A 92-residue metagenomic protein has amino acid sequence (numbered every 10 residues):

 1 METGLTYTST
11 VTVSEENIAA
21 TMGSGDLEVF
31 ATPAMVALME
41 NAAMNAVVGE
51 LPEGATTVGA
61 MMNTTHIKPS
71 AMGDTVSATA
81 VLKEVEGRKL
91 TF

Functional and structural regions predicted by a protein language model:
M1-A31: Catalytic strand-loop segment that frames the active site of acyl-thioester-processing enzymes
T8, G59-M61, T91: Hydrophobic residues on conserved beta-strands that form the core of alpha/beta folds
T10-T12, N63-T65, T79-V81: Residue-level recognition of well-ordered beta-strand positions that form the cores of beta-sheet-rich folds across
S14-E16, M44, K83-G87: Short coil/turn motifs at secondary-structure junctions
F30-A34, M61: Residues at secondary-structure transition points
A37-N41, N45: Short, residue-level hotspots on alpha-helical faces of the histone-fold and other alpha-helical interaction modules
M44-S77: Hydrophobic beta-strand-centered segment that forms part of the acyl-chain substrate-binding groove
A71-M72, T79-F92: HotDog/MaoC-like acyl-thioester-processing domains
